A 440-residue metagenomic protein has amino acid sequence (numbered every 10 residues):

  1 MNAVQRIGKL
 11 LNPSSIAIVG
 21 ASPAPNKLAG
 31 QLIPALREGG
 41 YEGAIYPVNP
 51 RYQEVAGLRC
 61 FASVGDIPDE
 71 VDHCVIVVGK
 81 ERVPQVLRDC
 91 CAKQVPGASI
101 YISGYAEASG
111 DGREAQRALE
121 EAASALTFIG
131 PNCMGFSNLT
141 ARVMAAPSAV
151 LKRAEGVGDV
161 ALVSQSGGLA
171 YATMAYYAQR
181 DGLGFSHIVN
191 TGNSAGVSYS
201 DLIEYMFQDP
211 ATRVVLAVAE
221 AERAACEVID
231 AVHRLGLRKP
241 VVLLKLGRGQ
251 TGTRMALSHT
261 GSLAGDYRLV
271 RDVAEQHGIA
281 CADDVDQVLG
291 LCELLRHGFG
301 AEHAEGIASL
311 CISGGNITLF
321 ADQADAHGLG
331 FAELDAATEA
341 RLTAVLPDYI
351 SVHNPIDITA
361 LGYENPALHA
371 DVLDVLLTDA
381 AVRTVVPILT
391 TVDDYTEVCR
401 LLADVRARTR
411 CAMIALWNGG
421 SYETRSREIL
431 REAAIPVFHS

Functional and structural regions predicted by a protein language model:
M1-S440: Catalytic-core regions of core metabolic enzymes, especially those transforming organic acids/acyl-group intermediates
